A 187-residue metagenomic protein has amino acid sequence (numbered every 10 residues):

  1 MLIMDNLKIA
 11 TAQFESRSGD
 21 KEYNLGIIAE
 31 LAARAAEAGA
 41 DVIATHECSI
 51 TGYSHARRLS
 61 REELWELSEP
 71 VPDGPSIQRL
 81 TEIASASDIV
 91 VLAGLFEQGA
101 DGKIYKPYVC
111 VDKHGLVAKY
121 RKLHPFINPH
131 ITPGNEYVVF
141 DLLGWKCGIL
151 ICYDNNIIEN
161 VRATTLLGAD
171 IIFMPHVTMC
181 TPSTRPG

Functional and structural regions predicted by a protein language model:
M1-I3: Short, Lys/Arg-enriched N-terminal segments with co-localized hydrophobic residues within the first ~10-30 amino acids
D5-T11: Extreme N-terminal starter segment of soluble prokaryotic enzymes
Q13-A33: N-terminal phosphate-binding loop and adjacent alpha-helix
Q13-E15, H46, R121, H176: Residue-level recognition of beta-strand->loop/alpha-helix junctions
K21, A33-K113, M179-G187: Cys-nucleophile CN-hydrolase/nitrilase-fold catalytic domain and related Cys-dependent amidase chemistry that acts on
G26-I43, N160-T165: Short amphipathic alpha-helices and their capping/turn segments at secondary-structure boundaries
I28, I77, I157: Aromatic/hydrophobic pocket-lining residues that form the small-molecule binding cavity in soluble enzyme cores
E69, E82, Q98-G187: Active-site catalytic loop in hydrolytic enzyme cores
